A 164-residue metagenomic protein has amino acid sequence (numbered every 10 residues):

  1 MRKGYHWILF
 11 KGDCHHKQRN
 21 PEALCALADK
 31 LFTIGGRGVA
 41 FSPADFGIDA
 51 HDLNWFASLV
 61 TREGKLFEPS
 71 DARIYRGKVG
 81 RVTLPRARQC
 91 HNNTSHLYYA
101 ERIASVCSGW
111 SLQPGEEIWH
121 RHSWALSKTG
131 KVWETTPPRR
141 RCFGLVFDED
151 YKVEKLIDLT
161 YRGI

Functional and structural regions predicted by a protein language model:
R2-I164: A structural boundary/capping signal
